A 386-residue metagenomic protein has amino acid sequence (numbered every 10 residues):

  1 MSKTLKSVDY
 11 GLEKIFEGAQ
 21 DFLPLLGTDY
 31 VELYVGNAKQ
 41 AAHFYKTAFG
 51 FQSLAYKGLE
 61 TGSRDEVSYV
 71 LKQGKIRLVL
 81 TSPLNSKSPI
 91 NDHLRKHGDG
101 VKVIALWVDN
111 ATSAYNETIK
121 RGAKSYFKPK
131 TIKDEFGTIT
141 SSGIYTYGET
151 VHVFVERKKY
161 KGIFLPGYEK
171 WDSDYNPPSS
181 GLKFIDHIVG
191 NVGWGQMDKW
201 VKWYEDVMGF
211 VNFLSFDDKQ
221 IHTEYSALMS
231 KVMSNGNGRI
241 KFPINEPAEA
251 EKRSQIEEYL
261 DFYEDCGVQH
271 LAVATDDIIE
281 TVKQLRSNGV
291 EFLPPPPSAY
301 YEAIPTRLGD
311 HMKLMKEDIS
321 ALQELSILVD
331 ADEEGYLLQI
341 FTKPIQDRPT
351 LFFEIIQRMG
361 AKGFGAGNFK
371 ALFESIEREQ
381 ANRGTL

Functional and structural regions predicted by a protein language model:
M1-P24, K72-S82, V103-V192, Q196 (+3 more regions): Vicinal oxygen chelate
Y10-E17, D21-G50: N-terminal-proximal low-complexity accessory segments that begin disordered and transition into the first
L25-V31, D99, L182-G190, Y263-Q269: Glycine- and acidic
Y30-Y34, Y45, E60, V70 (+4 more regions): Basic, Lys/Arg-rich alpha-helical nucleic-acid-recognition elements, primarily the DNA-binding modules of transcription
E32, Q52-T61, V211-Q220: Conserved catalytic-core motifs of GNAT/GCN5-like acyltransferases
N37-Q52, K120, M197-V211: Amphipathic alpha-helical segments
H93, I244, A248-Y259: Conserved secondary-structure micro-motifs at functional edges
G267-I278: C-terminal, well-structured subdomains that either form a transmembrane helix-short loop-helix hairpin in multi-pass
